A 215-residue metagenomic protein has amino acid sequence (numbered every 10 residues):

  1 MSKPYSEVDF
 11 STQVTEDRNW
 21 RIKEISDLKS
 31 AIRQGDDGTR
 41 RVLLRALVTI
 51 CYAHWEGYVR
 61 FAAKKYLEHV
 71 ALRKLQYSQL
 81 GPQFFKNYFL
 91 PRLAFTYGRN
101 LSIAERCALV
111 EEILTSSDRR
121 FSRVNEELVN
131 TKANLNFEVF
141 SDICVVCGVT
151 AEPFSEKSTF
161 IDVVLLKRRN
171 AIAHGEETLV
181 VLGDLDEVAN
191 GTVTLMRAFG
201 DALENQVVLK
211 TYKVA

Functional and structural regions predicted by a protein language model:
M1-A46, Y66, S78-P82: Charged alpha-helical initiation segments
S2-D27, E138-A215: Polyanionic, low-complexity intrinsically disordered segments
E16-N19, L43, A104, D118 (+1 more regions): Intrinsically disordered, low-complexity sequence elements enriched in Ser/Thr/Gly/Pro
D37, R41-A53, D162, G175-T178 (+1 more regions): Short, charged/polar micro-motifs that form catalytic or ligand-binding hotspots
G38, K64, A71-L72, L80 (+3 more regions): Flexible domain-boundary/linker segments
I50-C51, Y58, A63-F154: Helix-loop junctions and short alpha-helical segments
Y52-R60, K64, N190, T194-R197 (+1 more regions): A broad, structural surface signal
Y52-W55, A63, G98, S102-E105 (+4 more regions): Bulky hydrophobic/aromatic packing residues
